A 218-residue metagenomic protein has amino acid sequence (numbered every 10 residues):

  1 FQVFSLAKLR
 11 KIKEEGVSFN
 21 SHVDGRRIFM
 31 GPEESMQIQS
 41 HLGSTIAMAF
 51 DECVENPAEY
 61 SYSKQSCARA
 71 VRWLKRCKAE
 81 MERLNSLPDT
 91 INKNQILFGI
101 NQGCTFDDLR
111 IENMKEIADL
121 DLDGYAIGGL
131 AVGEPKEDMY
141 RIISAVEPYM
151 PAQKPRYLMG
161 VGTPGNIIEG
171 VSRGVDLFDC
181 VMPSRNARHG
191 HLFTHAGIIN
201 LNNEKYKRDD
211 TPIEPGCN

Functional and structural regions predicted by a protein language model:
F1-I91, I199, N203-D209: Non-catalytic, usually N-terminal nucleic-acid engagement modules in DNA/RNA processing proteins
A68-V71, E80, L84-P88, N92 (+2 more regions): Glycine-rich phosphate/ribose-binding loops and adjacent secondary-structure elements that form binding surfaces
C217: Short cysteine clusters
